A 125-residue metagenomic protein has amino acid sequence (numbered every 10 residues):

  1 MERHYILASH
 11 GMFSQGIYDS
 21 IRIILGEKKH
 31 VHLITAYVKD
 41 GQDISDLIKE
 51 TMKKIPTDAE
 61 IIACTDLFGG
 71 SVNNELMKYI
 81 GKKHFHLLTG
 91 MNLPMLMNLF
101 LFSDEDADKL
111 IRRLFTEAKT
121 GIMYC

Functional and structural regions predicted by a protein language model:
E2-C64, F68-C125: N-terminal loops that bind phosphate or other acidic moieties and the adjacent beta-alpha structural core
